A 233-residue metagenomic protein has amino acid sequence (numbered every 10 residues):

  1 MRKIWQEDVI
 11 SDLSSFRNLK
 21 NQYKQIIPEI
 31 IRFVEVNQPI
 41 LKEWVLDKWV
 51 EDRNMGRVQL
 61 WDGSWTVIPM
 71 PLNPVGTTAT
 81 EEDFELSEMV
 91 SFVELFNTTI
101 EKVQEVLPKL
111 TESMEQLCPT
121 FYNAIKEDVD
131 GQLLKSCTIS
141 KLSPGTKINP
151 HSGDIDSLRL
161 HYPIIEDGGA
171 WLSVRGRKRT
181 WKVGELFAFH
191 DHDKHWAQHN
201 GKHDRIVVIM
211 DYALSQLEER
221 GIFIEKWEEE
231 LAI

Functional and structural regions predicted by a protein language model:
M1-A124: Non-heme Fe(II)/2-oxoglutarate
Y122-P144: A short glycine-rich, His/Asp/Glu-containing loop-to-beta-strand
K141-S143, G153-G169: Short, conserved beta-strand element in jelly-roll/cupin
G145-N149: Short, charged beta-strand/loop "edge" motif centered at a coil->beta-strand transition that forms conserved
L158-P163, L186-A188, H203-R220: A short hydrophobic beta-strand segment most commonly corresponding to one strand of the jelly-roll/cupin
P163-V183: A short beta-strand-loop-beta hairpin characteristic of the jelly-roll/cupin
T180-K194: Conserved metal-binding segment of the jelly-roll/cupin
A197-N200: Asparagine-centered strand-capping/turn motif at beta-strand->loop junctions
